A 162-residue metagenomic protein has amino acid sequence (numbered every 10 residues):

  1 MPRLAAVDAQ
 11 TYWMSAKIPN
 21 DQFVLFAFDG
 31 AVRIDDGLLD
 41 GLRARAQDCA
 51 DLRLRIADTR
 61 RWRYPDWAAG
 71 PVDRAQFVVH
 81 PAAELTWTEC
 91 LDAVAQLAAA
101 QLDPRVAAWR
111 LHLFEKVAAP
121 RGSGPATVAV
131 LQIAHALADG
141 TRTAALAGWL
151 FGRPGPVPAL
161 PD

Functional and structural regions predicted by a protein language model:
M1-D162: Non-catalytic N-terminal regions of enzymes
